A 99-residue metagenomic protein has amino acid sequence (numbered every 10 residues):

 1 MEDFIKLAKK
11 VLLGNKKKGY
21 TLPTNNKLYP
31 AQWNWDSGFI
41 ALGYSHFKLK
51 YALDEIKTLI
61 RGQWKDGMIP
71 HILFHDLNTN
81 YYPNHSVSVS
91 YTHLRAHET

Functional and structural regions predicted by a protein language model:
M1-Q32, L53-D54, T58, K65-F74: Low-complexity, Ser/Thr/Pro/Gly-enriched N-terminal "stalk/linker" regions
L22-T24, N34-L42, N78: Glycine-/proline-rich flexible loop or hinge segments
A31, S37, P83-N84, T92: Intrinsically disordered, low-complexity regions enriched in small/polar residues
S37-D66: Alpha-helical support elements that line or immediately flank enzyme active sites and cofactor-binding pockets
F74-Y91: Aromatic- and acidic-residue-enriched carbohydrate-binding clefts of CAZyme catalytic domains
T92-T99: Conserved small/polar residues in nucleotide/adenosyl-binding loops
